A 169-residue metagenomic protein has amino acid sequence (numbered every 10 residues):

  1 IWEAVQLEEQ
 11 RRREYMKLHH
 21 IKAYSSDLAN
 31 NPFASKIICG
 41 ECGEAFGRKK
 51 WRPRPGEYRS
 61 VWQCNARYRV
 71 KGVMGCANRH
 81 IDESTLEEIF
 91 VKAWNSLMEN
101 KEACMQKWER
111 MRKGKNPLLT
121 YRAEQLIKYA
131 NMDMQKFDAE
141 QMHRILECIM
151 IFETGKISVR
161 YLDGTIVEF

Functional and structural regions predicted by a protein language model:
I1-E83, K136, M142-C148: Catalytic and ligand-binding motifs that coordinate phosphates/metal ions in nucleic-acid-processing enzymes
I1-R11, A34-E44, S84-M105, G114-F169: Long, charged low-complexity polyampholyte tracts that form or border extended alpha-helical/coiled-coil or disordered
